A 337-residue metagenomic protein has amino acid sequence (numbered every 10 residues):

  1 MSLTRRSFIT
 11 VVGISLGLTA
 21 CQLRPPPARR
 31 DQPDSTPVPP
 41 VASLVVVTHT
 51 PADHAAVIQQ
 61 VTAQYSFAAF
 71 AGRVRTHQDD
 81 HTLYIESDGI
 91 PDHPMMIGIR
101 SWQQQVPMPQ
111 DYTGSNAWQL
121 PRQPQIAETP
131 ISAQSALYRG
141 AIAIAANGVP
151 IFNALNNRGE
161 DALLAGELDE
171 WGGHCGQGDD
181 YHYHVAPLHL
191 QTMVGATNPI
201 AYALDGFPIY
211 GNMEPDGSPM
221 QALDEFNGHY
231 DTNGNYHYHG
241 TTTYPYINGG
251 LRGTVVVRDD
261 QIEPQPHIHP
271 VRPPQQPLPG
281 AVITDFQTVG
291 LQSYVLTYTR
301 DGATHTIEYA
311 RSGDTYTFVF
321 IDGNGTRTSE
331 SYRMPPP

Functional and structural regions predicted by a protein language model:
M1-L16: N-terminal secretory signal peptides and thylakoid transit peptides that target proteins across membranes
T19-A20: C-terminal motif of bacterial Sec signal peptides marking the signal peptidase cleavage site
L23-P33: Disordered, low-complexity segments in secreted/periplasmic proteins that are enriched in proline
P33-R158: Solvent-exposed N-terminal domain segments of exported/luminal and surface proteins
G98-W102, A162-L168, P219-M220: Short linear interaction motifs
V106, G166-G173, A222-G228: Short, recurring structural edge motifs at helix starts
D179-D301, T315: Domain-length functional cores that host ligand/cofactor binding and catalytic or interaction surfaces in mature
L291-P336: N-terminal accessory interaction module
